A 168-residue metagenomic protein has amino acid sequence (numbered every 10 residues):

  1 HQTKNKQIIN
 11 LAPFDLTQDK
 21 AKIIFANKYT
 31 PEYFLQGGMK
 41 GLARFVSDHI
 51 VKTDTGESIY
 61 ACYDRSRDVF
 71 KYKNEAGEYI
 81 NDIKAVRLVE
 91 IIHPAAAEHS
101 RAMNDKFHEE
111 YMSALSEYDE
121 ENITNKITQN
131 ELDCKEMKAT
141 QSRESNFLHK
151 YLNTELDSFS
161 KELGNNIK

Functional and structural regions predicted by a protein language model:
H1-K168: Extended amphipathic coiled-coil helices
